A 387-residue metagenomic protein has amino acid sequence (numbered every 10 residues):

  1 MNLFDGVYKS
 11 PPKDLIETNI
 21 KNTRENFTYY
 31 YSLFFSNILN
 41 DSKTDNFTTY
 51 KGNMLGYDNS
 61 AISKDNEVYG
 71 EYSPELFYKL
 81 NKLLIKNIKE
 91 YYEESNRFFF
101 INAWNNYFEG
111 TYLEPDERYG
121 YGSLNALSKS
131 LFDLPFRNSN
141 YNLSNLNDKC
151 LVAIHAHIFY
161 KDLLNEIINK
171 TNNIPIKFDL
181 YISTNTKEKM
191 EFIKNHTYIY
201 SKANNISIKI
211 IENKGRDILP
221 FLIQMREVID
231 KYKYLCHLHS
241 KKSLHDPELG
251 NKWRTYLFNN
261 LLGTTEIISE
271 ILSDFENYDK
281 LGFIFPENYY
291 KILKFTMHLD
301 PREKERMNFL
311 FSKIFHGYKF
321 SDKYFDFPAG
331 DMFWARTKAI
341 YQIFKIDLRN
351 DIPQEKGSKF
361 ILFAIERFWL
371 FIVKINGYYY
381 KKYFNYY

Functional and structural regions predicted by a protein language model:
M1-K13: Substrate-binding cleft/loops of secretory-pathway carbohydrate-active enzymes
L3-F4, F47, G377-Y378: Short aromatic/hydrophobic-glycine micro-motifs
S10-T44, G52, Y57-P74, Y78-K86 (+2 more regions): ER/Golgi luminal nucleotide-sugar-dependent glycosyltransferases, focusing on the catalytic module
F100: Expand to "…catalyze enediolate/carbanion chemistry for C-C bond making/breaking, isomerization, decarboxylation
